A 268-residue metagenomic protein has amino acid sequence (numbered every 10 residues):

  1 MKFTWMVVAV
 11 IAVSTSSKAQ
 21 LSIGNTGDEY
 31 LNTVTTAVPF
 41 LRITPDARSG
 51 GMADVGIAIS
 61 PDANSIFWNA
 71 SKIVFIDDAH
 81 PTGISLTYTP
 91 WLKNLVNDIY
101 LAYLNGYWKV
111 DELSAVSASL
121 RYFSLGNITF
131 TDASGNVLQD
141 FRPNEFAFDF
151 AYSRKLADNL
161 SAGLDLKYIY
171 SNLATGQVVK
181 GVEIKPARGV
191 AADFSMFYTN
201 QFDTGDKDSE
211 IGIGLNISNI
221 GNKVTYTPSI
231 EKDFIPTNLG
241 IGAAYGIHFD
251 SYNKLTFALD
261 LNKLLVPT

Functional and structural regions predicted by a protein language model:
M1-S22: Bacterial Sec-dependent N-terminal signal peptides
Q20-T268: Subset of outer-membrane beta-barrel
